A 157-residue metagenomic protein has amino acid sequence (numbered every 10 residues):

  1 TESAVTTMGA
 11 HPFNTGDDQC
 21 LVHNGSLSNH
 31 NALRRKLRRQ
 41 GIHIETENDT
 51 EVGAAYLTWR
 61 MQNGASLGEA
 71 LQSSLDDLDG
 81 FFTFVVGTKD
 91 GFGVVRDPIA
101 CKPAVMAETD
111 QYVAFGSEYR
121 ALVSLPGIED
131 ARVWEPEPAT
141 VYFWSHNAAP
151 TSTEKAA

Functional and structural regions predicted by a protein language model:
T1-A157: Conserved short alpha-helical segments that host acidic/polar catalytic motifs at enzyme active sites
